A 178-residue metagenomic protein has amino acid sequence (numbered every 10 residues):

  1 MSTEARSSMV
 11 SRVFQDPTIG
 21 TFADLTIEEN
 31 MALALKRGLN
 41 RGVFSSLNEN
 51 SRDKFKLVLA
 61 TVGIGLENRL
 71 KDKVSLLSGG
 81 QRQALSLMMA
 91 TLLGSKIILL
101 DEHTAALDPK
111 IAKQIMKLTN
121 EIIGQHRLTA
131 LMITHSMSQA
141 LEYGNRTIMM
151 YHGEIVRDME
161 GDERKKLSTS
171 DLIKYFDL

Functional and structural regions predicted by a protein language model:
M1-S11, I19, A23, R41-F44 (+2 more regions): ABC ATPase NBD coupling module
L25-R37: Q-loop/switch helix immediately C-terminal to the Walker
K73-L77: Conserved ABC ATPase signature
A90-T91: ABC ATPase C-loop
E102-H103: Walker B catalytic motif
K113-Q125: Helical segment within the ABC ATPase nucleotide-binding domain
T134-H135: H-loop/switch region of ABC-family ATPase nucleotide-binding domains
E154-D177: Conserved beta-strand-loop-alpha-helix hinge in the C-terminal portion of ABC ATPase nucleotide-binding domains
